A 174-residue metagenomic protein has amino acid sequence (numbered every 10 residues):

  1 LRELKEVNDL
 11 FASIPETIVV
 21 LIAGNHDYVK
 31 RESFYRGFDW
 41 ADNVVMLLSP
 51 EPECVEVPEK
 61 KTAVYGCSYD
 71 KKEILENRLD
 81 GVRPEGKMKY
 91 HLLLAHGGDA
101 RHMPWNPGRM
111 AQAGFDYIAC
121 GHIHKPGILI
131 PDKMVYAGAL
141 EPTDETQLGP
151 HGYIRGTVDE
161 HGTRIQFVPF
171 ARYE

Functional and structural regions predicted by a protein language model:
L1-G152, T157: His/Asp/Glu-rich metal-coordinating catalytic cores of metallo-dependent phosphodiesterases/hydrolases acting on
T146-E174: C-terminal functional module detector
